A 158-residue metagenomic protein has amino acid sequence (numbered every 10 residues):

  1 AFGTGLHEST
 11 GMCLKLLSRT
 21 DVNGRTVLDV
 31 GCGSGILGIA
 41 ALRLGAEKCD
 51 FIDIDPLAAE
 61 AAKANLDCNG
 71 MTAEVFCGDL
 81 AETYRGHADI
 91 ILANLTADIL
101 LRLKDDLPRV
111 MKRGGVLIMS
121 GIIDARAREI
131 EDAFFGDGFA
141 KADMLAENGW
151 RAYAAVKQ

Functional and structural regions predicted by a protein language model:
T4-Y84: Conserved SAM/SAH cofactor-binding pocket of Class I
A59-E60, L100, A127: Short alpha-helix immediately C-terminal to the canonical SAM-binding loop
I90-A93: Hydrophobic beta-strand segment of the Class I
L101-V116: A short glycine-rich, Lys/Arg-flanked "PGG" loop and its adjoining helix->strand segment in the class I
G114-A127: ADP-ribose/adenylate-binding Rossmann-like module
D124-D137: Conserved class I S-adenosyl-L-methionine
A140-Q158: Core SAM-dependent methyltransferase catalytic element
